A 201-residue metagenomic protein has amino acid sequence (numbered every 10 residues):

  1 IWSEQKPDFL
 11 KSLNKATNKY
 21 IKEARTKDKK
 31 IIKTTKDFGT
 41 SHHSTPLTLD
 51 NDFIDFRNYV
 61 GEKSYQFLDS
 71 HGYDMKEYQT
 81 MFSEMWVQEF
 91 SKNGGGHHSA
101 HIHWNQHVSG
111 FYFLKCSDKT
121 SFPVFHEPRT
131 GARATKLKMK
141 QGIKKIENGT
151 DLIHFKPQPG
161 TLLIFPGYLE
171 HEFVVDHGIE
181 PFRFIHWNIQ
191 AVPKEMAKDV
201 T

Functional and structural regions predicted by a protein language model:
I1-M75: Non-heme Fe(II)/2-oxoglutarate
L49-M81, S91-H107, L114-D118, A197: Active-site region of the double-stranded beta-helix
M85-V87, G110-Y112, I185-I189: A structural signal for short, well-ordered beta-strand segments
Q88-L162, E195-V200: Catalytic core of non-heme Fe(II) oxygenases with the double-stranded beta-helix
H98-H101, H171-G178: Short beta-strand His + acidic residue motifs that chelate non-heme Fe in jelly-roll/DSBH and cupin folds
L114, L169, I189-A191: Short beta-strand segments enriched in hydrophobic/aromatic residues within well-folded beta-rich domains
I164-Y168: Short, proline-centered helix/strand-breaking motifs
F182-T201: Non-heme Fe(II)/2-oxoglutarate
